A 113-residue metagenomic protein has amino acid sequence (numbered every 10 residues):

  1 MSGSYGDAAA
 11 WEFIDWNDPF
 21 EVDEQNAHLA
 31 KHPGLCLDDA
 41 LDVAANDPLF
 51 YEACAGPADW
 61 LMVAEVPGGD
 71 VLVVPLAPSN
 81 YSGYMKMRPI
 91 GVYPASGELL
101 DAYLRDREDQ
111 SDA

Functional and structural regions predicted by a protein language model:
M1-A113: Ribonuclease/tRNase effector modules and their secretory precursors
